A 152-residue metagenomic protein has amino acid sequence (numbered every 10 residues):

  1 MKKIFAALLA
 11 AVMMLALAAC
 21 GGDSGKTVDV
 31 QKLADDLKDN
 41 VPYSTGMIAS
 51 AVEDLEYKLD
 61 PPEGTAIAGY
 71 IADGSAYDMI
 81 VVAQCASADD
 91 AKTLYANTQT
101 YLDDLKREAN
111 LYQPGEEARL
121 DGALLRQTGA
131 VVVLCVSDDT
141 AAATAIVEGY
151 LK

Functional and structural regions predicted by a protein language model:
M1-I4, L8: Positively charged n-region of N-terminal signal peptides that target proteins for export
L15-A19: C-terminal motif of bacterial Sec signal peptides marking the signal peptidase cleavage site
G21-S24: Bacterial signal peptide processing site
V28-M47: Post-signal peptide N-terminal segment of mature Sec-exported envelope proteins
G46-Y77, D89, L120-D121: Short, compositionally biased low-complexity segments enriched in polar/charged residues
I71-D103: Mature extracytoplasmic domains of secretory-pathway proteins
A91-T128: Short Gly/Thr-rich strand-loop-strand
G115-K152: A short, solvent-exposed beta-edge/loop patch
